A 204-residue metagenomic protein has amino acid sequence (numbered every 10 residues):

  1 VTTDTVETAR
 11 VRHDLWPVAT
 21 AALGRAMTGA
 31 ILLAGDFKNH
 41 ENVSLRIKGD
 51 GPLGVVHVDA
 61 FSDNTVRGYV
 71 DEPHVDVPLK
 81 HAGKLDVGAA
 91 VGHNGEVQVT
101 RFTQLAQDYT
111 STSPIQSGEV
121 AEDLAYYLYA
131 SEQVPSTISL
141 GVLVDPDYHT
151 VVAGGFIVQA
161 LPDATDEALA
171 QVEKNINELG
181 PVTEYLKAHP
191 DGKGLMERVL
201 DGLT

Functional and structural regions predicted by a protein language model:
V1-L203: Interaction interfaces in information-processing and related assembly proteins
